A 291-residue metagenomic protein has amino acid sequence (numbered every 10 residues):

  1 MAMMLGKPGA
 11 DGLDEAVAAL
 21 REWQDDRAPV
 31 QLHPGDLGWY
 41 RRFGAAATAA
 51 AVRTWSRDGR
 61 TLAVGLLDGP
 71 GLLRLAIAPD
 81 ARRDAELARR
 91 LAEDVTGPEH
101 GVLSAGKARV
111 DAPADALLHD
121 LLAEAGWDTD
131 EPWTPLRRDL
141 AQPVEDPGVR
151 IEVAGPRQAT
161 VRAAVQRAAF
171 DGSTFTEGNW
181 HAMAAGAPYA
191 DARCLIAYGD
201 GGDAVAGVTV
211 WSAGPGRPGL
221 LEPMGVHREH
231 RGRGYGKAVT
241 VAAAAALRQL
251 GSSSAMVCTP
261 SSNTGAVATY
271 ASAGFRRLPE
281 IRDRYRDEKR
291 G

Functional and structural regions predicted by a protein language model:
M1-R21, R150-A163: A short beta-loop-alpha structural element at the N-terminal edge of CoA-dependent acyl/N-acetyltransferase catalytic
A19-P34, A164-E177: Helix-loop element at the rim of GNAT/NAT acetyltransferase active sites that forms part of the acceptor-substrate
Q24-E99, V208-G219, H227: Conserved donor-binding loop and adjoining core beta-sheet/short helix segment in diverse acyl/aminoacyl transferases
L67-P70, F175-V226: A conserved beta-strand-loop-helix scaffold within acyl/acetyltransferase catalytic domains
G69-G148, R282-R286: Acyl-donor-binding surface of acyltransferase catalytic domains
R83-P98, P223-R228, G232-Q249, V267-S272: Conserved acetyl-CoA-binding loop-helix of GNAT-fold acetyltransferases
A108-V110, L221, A255-T259: Conserved hydrophobic beta-strand within the GNAT/NAT acetyltransferase core sheet that lines the active-site cleft
L118-L122, Y270, F275: Conserved active-site tyrosine of GNAT-family acetyltransferases
